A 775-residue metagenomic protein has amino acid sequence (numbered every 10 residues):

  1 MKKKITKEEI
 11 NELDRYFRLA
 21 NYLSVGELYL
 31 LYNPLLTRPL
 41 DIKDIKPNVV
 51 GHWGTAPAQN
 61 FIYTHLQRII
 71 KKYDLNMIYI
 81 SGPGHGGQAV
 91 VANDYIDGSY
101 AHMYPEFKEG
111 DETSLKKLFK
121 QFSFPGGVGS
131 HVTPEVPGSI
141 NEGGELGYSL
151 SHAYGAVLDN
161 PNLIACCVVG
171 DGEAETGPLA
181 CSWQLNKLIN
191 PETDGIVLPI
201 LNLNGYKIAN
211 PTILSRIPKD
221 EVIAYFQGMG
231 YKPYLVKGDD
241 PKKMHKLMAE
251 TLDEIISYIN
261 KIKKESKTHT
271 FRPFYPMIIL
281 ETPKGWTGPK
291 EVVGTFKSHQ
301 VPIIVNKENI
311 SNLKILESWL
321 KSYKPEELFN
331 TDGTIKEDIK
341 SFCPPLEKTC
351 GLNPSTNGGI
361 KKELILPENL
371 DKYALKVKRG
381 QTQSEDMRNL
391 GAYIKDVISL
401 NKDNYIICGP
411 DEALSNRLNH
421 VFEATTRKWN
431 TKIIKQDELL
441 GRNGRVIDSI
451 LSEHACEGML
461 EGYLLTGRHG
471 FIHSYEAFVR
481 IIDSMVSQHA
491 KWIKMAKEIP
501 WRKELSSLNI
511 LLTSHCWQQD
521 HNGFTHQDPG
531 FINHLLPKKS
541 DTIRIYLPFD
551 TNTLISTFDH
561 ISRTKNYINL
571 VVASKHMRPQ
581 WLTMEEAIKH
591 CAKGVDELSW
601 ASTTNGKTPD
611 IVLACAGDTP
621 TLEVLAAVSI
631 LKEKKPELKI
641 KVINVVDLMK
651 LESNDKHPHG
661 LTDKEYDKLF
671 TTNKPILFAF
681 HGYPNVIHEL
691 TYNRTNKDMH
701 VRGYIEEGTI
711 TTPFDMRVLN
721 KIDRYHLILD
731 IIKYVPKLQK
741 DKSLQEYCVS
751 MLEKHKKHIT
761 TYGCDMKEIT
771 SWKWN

Functional and structural regions predicted by a protein language model:
K2-H52: Cofactor-/ligand-binding subdomain signature composed of acidic, glycine-rich, tryptophan-containing flexible loops
I10-N11, P47-N48, Q59-M77, P137-G138 (+9 more regions): Short alpha-helical segments and helix-capping/turn motifs at coil-helix boundaries
P34-N190, N419, G458-M459, Y463-T466 (+1 more regions): Cofactor-binding active-site loop characterized by glycine-rich and histidine/acidic residues
I45-H52, M77-S81, S139-I140, C166-G170 (+7 more regions): Short glycine-rich or small-residue beta-strand-to-loop segments that form or flank ligand, phosphate, metal/Fe-S
W53-P57, L66, Y79, G98-M103 (+10 more regions): Non-catalytic terminal/interface segments that mediate subunit docking, oligomerization, and allosteric communication
E109, I315-G380, H726-Q739, S743-K754: N-terminal leader/propeptide and maturation segments of large enzyme subunits in energy/redox metabolism and hydrolases
L118-S139, Y148, N160-C166, E175 (+5 more regions): Thiamine diphosphate
